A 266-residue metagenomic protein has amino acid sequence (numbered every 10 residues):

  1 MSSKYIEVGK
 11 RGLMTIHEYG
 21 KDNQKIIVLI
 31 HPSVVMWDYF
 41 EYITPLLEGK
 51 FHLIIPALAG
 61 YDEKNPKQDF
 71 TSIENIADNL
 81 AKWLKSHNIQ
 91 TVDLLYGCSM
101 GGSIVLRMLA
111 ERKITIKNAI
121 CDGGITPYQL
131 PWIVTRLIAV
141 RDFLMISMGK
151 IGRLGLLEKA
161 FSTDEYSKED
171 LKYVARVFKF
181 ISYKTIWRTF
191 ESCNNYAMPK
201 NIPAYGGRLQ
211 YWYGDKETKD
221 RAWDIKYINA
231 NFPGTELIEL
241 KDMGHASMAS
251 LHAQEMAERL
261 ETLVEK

Functional and structural regions predicted by a protein language model:
G12-N65: Conserved HGGG/HGGXW glycine-rich cap/lid loop of the alpha/beta-hydrolase fold
I54-Y96: Active-site loop/oxyanion-hole signature of alpha/beta-hydrolase fold enzymes
G97-V105: Gly/Ala-rich beta-loop-alpha elbow adjacent to hydrolase catalytic centers
A110, I116-I146: Flexible "cap/lid" loop of the alpha/beta hydrolase fold
L130-P131, K150-P203: Conserved alpha/beta-hydrolase catalytic His-Asp/Glu region
Y205, Y211-Y213: Short beta-strand/loop motif that positions the catalytic acidic residue of the alpha/beta-hydrolase fold
D215-D220, A246: Acidic catalytic loop of the alpha/beta-hydrolase fold
M243-E255: Catalytic histidine-centered segment of alpha/beta-hydrolase-like enzymes
